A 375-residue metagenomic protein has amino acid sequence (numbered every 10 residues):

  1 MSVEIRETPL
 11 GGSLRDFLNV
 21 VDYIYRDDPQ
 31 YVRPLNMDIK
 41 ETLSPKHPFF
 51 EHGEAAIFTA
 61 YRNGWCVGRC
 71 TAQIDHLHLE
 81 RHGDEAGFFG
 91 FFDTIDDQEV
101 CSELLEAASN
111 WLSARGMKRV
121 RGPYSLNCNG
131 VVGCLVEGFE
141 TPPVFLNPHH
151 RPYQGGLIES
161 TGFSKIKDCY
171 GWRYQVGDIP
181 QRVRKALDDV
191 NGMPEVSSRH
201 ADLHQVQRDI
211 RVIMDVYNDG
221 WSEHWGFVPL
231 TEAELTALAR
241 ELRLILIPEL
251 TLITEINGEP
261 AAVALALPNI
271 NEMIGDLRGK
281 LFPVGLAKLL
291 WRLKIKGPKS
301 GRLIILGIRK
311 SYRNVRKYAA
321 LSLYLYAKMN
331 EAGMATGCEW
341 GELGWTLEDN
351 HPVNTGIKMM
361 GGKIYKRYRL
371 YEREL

Functional and structural regions predicted by a protein language model:
M1-K40, S109: TRNA-binding/sensing appendages of the translation machinery
V3, P148-G226, L250: Acyltransferase donor/substrate-recognition loop-hinge adjacent to the catalytic core
V21-R62, C70-E80, H200, Q205-I308: A conserved beta-strand-loop-helix scaffold within acyl/acetyltransferase catalytic domains
E80-G162, L277-M360: Acyl-donor binding region in acyl/amide transferases
R121, R173, I253, L265 (+1 more regions): Short beta-strand segments
M359-L370: A structural motif corresponding to the C-terminal lobe/cap of the Radical SAM core domain
